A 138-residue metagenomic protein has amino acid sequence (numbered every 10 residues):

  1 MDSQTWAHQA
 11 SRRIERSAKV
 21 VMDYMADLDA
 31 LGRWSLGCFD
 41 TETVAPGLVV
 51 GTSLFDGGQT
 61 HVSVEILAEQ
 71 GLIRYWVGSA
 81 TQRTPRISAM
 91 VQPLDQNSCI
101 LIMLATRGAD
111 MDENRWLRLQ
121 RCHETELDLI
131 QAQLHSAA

Functional and structural regions predicted by a protein language model:
M1-A45: Hydrophobic ligand-binding cavity/cleft-lining segments
T5-S11, Q59, L72, R86 (+1 more regions): Intrinsic-disorder/low-complexity, polar/charged segments enriched in Ser/Thr/Lys/Arg/Asp/Glu/Gln
S11-E15, S63, M90: Generic structural detector for well-ordered beta-strands
I14-R16, V77, R107: Short beta-strand-to-loop capping motifs
E15-A18, L67, L94-Q96: Short loop segments at secondary-structure junctions
R16, G51, E113-N114: Short, contiguous strand/loop micro-motifs
G32-L36, D40-R86, T125, Q133-A138: Glycine-rich portal/gate segments that line the openings of hydrophobic small-molecule binding cavities
S79-A138: Beta-strand/loop substructures that line and gate deep hydrophobic ligand-binding cavities in soluble
